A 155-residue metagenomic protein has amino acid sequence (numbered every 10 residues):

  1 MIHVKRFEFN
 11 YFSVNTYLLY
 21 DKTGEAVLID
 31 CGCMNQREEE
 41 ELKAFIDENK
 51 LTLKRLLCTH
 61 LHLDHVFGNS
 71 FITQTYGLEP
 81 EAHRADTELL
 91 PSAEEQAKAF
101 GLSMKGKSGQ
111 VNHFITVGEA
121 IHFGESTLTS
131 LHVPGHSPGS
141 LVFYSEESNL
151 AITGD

Functional and structural regions predicted by a protein language model:
M1-N49, V142-G154: Conserved beta-strand hairpin/beta-sheet module of binuclear metal-dependent hydrolase folds, prominently
V4-E8, G32-M34, L56-T59, L128-V133: Short, flexible loop segments at the rims of nucleotide/cofactor-binding pockets, characterized by
F7-F9, M104-K105, Q110-N112, H132-P134: Short Gly/Pro-enriched turn/cap motifs at secondary-structure boundaries
F12-S13, S108, G124, S137: Short, basic and Ser/Thr-rich N-terminal targeting/leader segments
K22, T52, L56-L57, T127-L128 (+1 more regions): Alpha-helical hydrophobic/aromatic positions enriched in membrane-embedded helices and signal peptides
A26, C33-N35, Q96, V117-A120 (+1 more regions): Metallo-beta-lactamase
M34-R37, K43-H122: Active-site HxH/HxHxD metal-binding segment of metal-dependent hydrolases
